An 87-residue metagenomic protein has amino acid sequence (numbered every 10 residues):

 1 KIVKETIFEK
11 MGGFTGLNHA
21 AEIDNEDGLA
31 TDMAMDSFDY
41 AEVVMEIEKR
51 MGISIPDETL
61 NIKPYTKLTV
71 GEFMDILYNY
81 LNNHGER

Functional and structural regions predicted by a protein language model:
K1-M45, K49-R87: Phosphopantetheine-dependent thiolation modules in NRPS/PKS and related acyl-activating systems
